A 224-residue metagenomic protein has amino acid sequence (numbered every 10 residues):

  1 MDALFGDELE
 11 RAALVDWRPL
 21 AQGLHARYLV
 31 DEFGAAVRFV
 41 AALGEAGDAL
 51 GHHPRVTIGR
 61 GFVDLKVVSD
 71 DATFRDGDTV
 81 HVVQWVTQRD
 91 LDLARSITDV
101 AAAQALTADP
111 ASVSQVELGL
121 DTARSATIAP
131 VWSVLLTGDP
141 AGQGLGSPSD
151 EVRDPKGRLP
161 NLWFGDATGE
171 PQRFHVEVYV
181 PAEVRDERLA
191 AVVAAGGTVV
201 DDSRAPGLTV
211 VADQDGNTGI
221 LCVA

Functional and structural regions predicted by a protein language model:
M1-A35, A49, V63-D64, D70-D71: Hydrophobic, helix-prone linear segments
D2-A3, G61-P110: A cross-kingdom feature marking charged/low-complexity
W17-A21, P110-A111, T168-P171: Short, flexible turn/loop "capping" segments at secondary-structure junctions
E32-L43, A126-D139, R188-V193: Amphipathic alpha-helical segments
G44-P54, V100-Q104, L136-P140, A194-V200: A common structural junction motif
V68, R75, W85-Q88, T107-P110 (+2 more regions): Vicinal oxygen chelate
Q84-W85, Q115-A123, G169-L189, T209-A212: Vicinal oxygen chelate
A102, L106-T127: N-terminal beta-strand motif that seeds the catalytic metal site of vicinal oxygen chelate
